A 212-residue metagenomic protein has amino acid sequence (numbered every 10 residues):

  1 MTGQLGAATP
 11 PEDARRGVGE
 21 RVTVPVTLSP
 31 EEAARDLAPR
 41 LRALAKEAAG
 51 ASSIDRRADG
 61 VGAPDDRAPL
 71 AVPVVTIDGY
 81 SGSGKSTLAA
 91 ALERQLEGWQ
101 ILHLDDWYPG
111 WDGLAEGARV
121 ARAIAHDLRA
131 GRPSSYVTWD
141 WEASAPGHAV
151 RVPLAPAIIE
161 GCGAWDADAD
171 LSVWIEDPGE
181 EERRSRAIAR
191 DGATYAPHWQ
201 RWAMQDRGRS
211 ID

Functional and structural regions predicted by a protein language model:
T2-E32: Charged, amphipathic alpha-helical linker segments immediately N-terminal to NTP-binding catalytic cores
Y80: P-loop (Walker A) phosphate-binding loop of NTP-binding proteins
G84: Conserved glycine(s) of the Walker
L88: Hydrophobic positions on the alpha1 helix immediately C-terminal to the Walker A/P-loop
R94-I101: Post-Walker A helix-loop "phosphate-sensing" segment adjacent to the P-loop in P-loop NTPases
Q100, D106-P156: Conserved nucleotide-sensing/catalytic segment adjacent to the nucleotide-binding pocket in NTP-handling enzymes
H148, D191-D212: Small-molecule kinase domains that catalyze NTP-dependent phosphoryl transfer to phosphate-bearing small molecules
H148-R190: ATP-dependent NMP and nucleoside kinases share a basic, alpha-helical "lid"
